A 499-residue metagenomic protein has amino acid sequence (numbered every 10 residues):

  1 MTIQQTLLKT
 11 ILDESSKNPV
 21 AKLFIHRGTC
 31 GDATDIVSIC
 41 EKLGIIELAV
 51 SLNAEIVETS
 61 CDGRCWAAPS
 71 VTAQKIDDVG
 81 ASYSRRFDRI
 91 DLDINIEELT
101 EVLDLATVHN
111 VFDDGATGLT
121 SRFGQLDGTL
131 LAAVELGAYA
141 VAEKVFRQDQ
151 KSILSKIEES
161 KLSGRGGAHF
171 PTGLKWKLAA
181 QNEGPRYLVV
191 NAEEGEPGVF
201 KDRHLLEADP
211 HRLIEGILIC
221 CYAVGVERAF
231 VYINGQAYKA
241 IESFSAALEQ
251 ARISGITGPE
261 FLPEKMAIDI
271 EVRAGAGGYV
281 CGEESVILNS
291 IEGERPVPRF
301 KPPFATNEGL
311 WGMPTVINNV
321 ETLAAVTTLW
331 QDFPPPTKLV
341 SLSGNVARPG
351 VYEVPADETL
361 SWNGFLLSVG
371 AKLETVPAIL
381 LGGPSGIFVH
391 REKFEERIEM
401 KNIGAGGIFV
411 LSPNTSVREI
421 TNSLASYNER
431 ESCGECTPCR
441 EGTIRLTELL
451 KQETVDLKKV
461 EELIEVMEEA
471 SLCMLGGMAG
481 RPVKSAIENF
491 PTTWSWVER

Functional and structural regions predicted by a protein language model:
M1-R499: Feature of Fe-S/electron-transfer and energy-metabolism proteins that preferentially highlights extended coupling
